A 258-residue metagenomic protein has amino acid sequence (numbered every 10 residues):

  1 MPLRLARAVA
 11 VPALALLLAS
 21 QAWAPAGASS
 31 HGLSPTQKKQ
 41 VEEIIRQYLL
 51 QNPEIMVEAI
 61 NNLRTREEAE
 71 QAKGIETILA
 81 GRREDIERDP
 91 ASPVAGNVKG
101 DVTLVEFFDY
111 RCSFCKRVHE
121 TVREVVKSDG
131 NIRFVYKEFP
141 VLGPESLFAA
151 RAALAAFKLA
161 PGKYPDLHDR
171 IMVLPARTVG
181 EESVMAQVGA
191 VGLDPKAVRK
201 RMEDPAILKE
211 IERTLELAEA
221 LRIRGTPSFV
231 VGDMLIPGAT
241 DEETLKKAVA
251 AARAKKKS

Functional and structural regions predicted by a protein language model:
M1-P12: Bacterial N-terminal signal peptides that target proteins for export
P2, S20-E84: N-terminal targeting signals for export/organelle localization
L5, P25, S29-R46, R66 (+1 more regions): C-terminal cap of thioredoxin/glutaredoxin-like
A10-Q21: Bacterial N-terminal signal peptides
Q40, I44, Q51, I55-E58 (+13 more regions): Extracytoplasmic/secreted proteins, especially bacterial periplasmic and envelope-associated proteins
N52, L104, C112, V198: Residue-level signature of catalytic and energy-coupling elements of molecular machines, predominantly ATP/GTP-dependent
E84-V102, V126: A short beta-strand-turn-helix
V105, Y110, K116-G189, D194 (+3 more regions): Structural alpha/beta surface segment adjacent to cysteine/selenocysteine redox centers across thiol/disulfide enzymes
